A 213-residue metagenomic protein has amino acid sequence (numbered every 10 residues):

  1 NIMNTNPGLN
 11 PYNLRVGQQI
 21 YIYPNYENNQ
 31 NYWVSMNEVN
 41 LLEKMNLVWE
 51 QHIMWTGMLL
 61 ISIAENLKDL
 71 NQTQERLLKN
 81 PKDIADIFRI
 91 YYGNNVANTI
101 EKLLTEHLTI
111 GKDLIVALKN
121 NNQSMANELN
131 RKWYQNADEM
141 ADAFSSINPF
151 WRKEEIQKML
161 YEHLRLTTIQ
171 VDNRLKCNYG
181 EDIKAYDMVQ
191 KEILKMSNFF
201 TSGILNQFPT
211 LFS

Functional and structural regions predicted by a protein language model:
N1, H52, E106-G111, E162-H163: Aromatic/pi-system hotspot detector in well-structured domains
M3-Y32: Extracellular LysM carbohydrate-binding repeats and other cell-envelope/extracellular binding modules
T5-L9, N13-R15, L60-I84: N-terminal, post-signal-peptide region of Sec/Tat-exported proteins
N29-N31, N37-K44, V48-I63, Q74-L77 (+3 more regions): C-terminal amphipathic alpha-helix
Y32-V34, L59-L70, A85-V96: Helix-loop segments that flank and shape redox-cofactor active sites
L78-G93, K102-L104: A glycine-rich, hydrophobic loop/mini-helix early in the fold
N94-E128, W133: Mid-length scaffold segments of soluble, non-membrane domains
